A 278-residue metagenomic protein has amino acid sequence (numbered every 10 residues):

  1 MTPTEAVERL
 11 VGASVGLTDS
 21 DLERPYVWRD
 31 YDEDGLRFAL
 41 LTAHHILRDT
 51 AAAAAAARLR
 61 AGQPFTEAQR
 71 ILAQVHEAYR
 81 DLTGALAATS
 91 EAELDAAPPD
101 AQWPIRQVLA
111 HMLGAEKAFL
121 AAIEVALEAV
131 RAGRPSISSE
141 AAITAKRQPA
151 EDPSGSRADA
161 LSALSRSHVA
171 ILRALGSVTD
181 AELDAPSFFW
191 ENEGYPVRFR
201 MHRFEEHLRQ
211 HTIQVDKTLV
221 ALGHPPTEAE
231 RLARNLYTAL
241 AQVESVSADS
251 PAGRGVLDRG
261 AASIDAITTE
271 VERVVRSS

Functional and structural regions predicted by a protein language model:
M1-L17, Q74-S90, T144-D184, F199-Q214 (+2 more regions): Acidic/histidine-rich alpha-helical segments that form the ligand environment of transition-metal centers
T18-L22: Extended amphipathic alpha-helical scaffold segments
E23-T66, D95-K146, P186-D249, V256-S278: Short, contiguous alpha-helical
T66-A68, S156-R157: A short, structure-level motif marking secondary-structure boundaries and short turns
Q69-A73: A small/polar active-site loop signature that marks catalytic segments
